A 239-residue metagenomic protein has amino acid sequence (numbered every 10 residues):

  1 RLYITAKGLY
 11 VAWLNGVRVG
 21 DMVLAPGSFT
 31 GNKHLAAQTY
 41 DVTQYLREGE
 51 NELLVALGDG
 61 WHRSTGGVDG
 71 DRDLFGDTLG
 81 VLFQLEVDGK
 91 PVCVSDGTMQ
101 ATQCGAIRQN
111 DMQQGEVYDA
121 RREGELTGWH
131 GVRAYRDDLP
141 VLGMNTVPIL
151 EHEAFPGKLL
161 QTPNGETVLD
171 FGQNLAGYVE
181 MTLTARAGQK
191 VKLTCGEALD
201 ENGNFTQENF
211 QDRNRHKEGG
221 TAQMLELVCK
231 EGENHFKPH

Functional and structural regions predicted by a protein language model:
R1-H239: Extracellular/oxidizing-compartment recognition motifs
